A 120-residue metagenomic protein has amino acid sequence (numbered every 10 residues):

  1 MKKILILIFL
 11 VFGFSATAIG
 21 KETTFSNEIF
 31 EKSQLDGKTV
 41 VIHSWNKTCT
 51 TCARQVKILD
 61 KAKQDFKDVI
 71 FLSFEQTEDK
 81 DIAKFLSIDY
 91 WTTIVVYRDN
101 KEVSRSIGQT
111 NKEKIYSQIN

Functional and structural regions predicted by a protein language model:
M1-I4: Positively charged n-region of N-terminal signal peptides that target proteins for export
L10, A16-D36: N-terminal leader/targeting and pre-domain segments
L35-K47: Short active-site neighborhood of thiol/selenol oxidoreductases, capturing the structured segment around
S44, D68-K80: Thiol-based oxidoreductase modules, predominantly thioredoxin-like and allied folds used for disulfide exchange
T50: Cys/His/Pro-rich metal-binding microdomains
A53-D65: Typically the conserved alpha-helix immediately C-terminal to a functionally engaged Cys/Sec in thioredoxin-like
L86-V95: Structural micro-motif
R98-N120: Non-catalytic, surface beta->alpha helical segment in thiol-disulfide oxidoreductase systems
